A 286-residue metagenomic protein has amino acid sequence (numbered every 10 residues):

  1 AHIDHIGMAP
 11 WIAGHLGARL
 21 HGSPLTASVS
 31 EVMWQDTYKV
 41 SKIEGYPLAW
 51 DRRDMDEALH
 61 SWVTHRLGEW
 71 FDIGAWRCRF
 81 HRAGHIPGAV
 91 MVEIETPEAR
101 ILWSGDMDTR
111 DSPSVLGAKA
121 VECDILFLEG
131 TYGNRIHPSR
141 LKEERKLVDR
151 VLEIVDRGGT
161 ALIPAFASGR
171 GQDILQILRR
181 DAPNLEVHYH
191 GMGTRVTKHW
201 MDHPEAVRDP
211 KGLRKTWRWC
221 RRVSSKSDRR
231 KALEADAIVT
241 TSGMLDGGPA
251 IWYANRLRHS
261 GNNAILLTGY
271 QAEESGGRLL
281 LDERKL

Functional and structural regions predicted by a protein language model:
H2-D4, W11-E186: His/Asp/Glu-rich metal-coordinating catalytic cores of metallo-dependent phosphodiesterases/hydrolases acting on
H5-I6, S112, R135, T197 (+2 more regions): Conserved protein kinase catalytic core
E31-V32, E274-G276: Switch/connector loops and helix/strand junctions flanking conserved nucleotide-binding motifs in nucleotide-processing
W76-F80, W200-R208, D282: Short, surface-exposed amphipathic charged segments that create phosphate/polyanion-binding patches used for binding
V90-V92, P113-V115, W200, I251 (+1 more regions): Short, glycine/acidic-enriched capping/hinge loops at junctions between secondary-structure elements
A99-W103, E129-P138, R208-K215, A235-T241 (+1 more regions): Acidic/glycine-enriched edge-of-secondary-structure segments
L147-S275: Hard-cation-handling environments
L280-L286: Acidic, His/Gly-rich catalytic cores of divalent-metal-dependent hydrolytic chemistry
